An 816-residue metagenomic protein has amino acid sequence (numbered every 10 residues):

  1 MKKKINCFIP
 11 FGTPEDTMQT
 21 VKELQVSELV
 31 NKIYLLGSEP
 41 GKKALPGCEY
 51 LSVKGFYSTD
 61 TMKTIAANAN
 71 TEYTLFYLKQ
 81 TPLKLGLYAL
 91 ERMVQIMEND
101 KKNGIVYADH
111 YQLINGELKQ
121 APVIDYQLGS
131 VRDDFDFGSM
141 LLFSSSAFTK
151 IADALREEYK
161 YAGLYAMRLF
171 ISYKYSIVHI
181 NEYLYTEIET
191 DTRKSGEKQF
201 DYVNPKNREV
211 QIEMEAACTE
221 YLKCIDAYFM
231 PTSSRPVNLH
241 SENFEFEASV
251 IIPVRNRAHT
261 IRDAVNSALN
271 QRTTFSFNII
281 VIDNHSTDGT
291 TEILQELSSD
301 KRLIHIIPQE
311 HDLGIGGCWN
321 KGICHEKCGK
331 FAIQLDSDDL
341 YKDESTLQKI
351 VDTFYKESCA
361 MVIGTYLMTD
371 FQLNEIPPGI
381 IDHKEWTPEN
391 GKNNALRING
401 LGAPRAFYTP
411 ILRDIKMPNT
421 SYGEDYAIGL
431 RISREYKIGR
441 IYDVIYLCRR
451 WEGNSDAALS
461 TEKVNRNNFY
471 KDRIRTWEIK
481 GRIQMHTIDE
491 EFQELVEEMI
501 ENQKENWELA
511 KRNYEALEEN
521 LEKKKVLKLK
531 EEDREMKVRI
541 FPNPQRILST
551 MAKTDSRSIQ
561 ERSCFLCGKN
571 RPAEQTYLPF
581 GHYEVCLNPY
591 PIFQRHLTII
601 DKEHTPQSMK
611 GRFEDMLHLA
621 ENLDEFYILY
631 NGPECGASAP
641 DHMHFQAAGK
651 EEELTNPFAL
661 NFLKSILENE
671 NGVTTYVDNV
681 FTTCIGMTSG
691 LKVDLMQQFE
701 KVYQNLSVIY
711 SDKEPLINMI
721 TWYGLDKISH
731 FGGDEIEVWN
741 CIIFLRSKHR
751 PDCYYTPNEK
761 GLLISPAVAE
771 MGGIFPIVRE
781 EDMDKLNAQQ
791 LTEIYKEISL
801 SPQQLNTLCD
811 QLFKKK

Functional and structural regions predicted by a protein language model:
I5-D16, S27, A248-T260, A264 (+2 more regions): A conserved hydrophobic helix/loop-capping motif in glycosyltransferases and polysaccharide synthases
T20-N31, N266-S276: Short, acidic, metal-binding catalytic loop of nucleotide-sugar glycosyltransferases
G37-A44, D283-E292, H311: A conserved acidic beta->alpha catalytic loop
K54-A69, Q309-K327: Glycine-rich, basic loop-to-helix element that forms the pyrophosphate-binding segment of sugar-nucleotide handling
L87-Q120, S345-P378: Conserved donor NDP-sugar-binding/catalytic core segment of glycosyltransferases
N115-S139, P378-I398: Short, flexible, basic/aromatic active-site loop/helix in glycosyltransferases
E158-M167, S421-I428: Acidic donor-binding loop at a coil-to-helix junction in glycosyltransferase catalytic cores that engages
M485-D615, P633, S638, K650-M687 (+1 more regions): Active-site microenvironments that recognize anionic phosphate/pyrophosphate groups
